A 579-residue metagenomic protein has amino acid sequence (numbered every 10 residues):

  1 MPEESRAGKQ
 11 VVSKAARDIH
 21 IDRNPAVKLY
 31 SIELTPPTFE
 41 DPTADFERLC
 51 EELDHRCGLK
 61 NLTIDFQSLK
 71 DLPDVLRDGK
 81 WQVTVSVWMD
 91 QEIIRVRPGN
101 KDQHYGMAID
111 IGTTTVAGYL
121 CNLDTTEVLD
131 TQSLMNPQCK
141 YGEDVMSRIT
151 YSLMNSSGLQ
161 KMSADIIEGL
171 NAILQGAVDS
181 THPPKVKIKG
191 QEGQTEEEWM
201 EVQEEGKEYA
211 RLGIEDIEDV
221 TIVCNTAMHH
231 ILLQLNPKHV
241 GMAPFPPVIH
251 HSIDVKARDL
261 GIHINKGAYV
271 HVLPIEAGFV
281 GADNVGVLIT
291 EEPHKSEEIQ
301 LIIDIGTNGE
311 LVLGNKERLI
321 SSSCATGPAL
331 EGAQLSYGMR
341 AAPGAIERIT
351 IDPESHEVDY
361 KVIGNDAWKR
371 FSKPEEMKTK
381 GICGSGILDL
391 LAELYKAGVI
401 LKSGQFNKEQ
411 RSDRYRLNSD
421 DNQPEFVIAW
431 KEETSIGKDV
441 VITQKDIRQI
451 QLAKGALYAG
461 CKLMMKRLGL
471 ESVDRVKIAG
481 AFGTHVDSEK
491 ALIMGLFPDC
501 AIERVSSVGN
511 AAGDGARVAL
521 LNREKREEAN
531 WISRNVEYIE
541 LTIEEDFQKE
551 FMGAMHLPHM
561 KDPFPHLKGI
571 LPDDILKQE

Functional and structural regions predicted by a protein language model:
M1-A108, T113, Q160-I214, E218-V220 (+3 more regions): Nucleotide/phosphate-binding catalytic cleft detector across ATP-hydrolyzing and phosphate-transferring enzymes
I109-T113, G118-M146, H239-S252, G286 (+2 more regions): Glycine-rich phosphate-binding loop of actin/hexokinase-like ATP-binding domains
G158-P184, R211-H230, L313-L417: Phosphate-binding glycine-rich/basic clefts of nucleotide- and phosphate-handling proteins, predominantly
D216-T226, I305-T307, N407-L417, S472-G483 (+1 more regions): A glycine-rich phosphate-binding loop feature that marks nucleotide/adenosyl-phosphate handling sites
C224-H239, G314, S419, L470 (+2 more regions): Short glycine/threonine-rich loop-to-helix capping motif typified by GTGT followed within a few residues by an Asp-Pro
I262-H263, I275-T290, Q451-G455, V505-E540: Glycine-rich phosphate-binding/hydrolytic loop that grips phosphoryl groups
N315-I320, K462, K466-I532: Catalytic phosphate/nucleotide-handling subdomain of diverse soluble enzymes
Y395-L468: A contiguous, well-structured pocket-lining segment that forms one wall/lid of small-molecule binding clefts in soluble
